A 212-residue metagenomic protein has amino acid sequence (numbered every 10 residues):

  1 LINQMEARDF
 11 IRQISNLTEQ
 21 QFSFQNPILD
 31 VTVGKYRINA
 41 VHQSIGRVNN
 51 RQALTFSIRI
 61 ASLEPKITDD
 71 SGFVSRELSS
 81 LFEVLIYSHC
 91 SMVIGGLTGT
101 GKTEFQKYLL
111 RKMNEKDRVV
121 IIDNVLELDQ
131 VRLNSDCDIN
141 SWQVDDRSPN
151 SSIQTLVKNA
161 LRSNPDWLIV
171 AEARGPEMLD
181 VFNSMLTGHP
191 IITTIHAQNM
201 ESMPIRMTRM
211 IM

Functional and structural regions predicted by a protein language model:
I2-H89: P-loop NTP-binding catalytic core
T18-Q21, M92, W167, I192: Short secondary-structure junctions and interdomain/linker hinges
H89-C90, N164: Residue-level detector of structured alpha->beta connecting loops
I94-G96: Hydrophobic anchor at the beta1->P-loop junction of P-loop NTPases
G99: Walker A (P-loop) phosphate-binding loop of P-loop NTPases
K102: Conserved lysine of the Walker
Y108-M212: Switch/coupling sub-region of P-loop NTPases
